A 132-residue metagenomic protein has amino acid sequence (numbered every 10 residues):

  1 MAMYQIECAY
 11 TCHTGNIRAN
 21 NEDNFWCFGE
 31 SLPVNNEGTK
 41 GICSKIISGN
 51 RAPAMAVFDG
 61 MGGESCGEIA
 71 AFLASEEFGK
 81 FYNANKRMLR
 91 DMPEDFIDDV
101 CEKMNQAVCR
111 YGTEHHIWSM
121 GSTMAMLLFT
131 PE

Functional and structural regions predicted by a protein language model:
M1-E132: PP2C/PPM-type serine/threonine phosphatase catalytic domain
